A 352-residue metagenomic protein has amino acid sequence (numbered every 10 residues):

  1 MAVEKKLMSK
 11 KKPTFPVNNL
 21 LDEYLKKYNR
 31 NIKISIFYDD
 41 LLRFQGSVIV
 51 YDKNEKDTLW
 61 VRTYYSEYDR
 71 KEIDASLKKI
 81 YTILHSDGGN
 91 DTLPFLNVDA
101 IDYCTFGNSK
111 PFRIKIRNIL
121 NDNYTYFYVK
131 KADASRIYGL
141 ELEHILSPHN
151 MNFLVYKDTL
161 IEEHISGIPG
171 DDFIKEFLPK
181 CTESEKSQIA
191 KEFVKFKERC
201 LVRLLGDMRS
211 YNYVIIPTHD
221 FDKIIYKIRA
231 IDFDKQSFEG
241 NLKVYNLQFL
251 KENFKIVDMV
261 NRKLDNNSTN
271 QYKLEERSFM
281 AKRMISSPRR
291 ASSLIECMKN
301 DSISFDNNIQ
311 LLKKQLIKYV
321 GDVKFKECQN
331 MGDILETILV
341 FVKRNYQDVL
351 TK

Functional and structural regions predicted by a protein language model:
M1-D87, N308-K352: Regulatory N- and C-terminal appendages and interdomain linkers associated with kinase/kinase-like NTP transferase
A2-K10, C104, I119, M151-F153 (+2 more regions): A general structural signal for short secondary-structure junctions and capping/turn motifs
N18-K33, T82-L96, H144-S147, K243 (+2 more regions): Short charge-dense sequence patches
W60-D172: Conserved ATP-binding subdomain of kinase catalytic cores across diverse folds
I145-S147, D158-E163, E192-F193, D258-N267: Short C-terminal domain-edge/linker segments immediately following a structured domain
F173-P179: AlphaC helix of the protein kinase catalytic domain
K180-K243: Conserved kinase catalytic-core segment
D222-K352: C-terminal catalytic region of ATP-dependent kinase domains
